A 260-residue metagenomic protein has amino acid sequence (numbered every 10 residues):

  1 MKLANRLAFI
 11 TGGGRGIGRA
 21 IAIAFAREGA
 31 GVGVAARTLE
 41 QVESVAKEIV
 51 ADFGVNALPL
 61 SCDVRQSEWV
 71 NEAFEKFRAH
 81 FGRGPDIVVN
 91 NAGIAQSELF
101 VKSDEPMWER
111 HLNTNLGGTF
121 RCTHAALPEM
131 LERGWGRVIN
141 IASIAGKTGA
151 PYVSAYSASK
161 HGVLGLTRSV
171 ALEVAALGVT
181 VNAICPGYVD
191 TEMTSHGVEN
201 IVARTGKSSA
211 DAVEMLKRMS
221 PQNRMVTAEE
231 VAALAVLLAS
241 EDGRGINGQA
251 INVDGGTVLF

Functional and structural regions predicted by a protein language model:
K2, L127, W135, Q222-V253 (+1 more regions): C-terminal substrate-recognition "lid" of short-chain dehydrogenase/reductases
L7, G14-R15: Conserved glycine-rich cofactor-binding loop
L99-F100, D104-L112, V138, L216: Substrate-binding pocket helix/loop in short-chain dehydrogenase/reductase
V101, T148-S154, A176-L177, N223 (+1 more regions): Active-site loop immediately N-terminal to the catalytic Tyr-X3-Lys motif of short-chain dehydrogenase/reductase
T123, S159, T167: Active-site helix of classical SDR
S143: Residue(s) in the substrate-gating loop at a strand-loop-helix junction that position the organic substrate next
A175, T180, I246-G248: Short, small/polar-rich loop/turn modules that mediate ligand/substrate recognition or access, typified
